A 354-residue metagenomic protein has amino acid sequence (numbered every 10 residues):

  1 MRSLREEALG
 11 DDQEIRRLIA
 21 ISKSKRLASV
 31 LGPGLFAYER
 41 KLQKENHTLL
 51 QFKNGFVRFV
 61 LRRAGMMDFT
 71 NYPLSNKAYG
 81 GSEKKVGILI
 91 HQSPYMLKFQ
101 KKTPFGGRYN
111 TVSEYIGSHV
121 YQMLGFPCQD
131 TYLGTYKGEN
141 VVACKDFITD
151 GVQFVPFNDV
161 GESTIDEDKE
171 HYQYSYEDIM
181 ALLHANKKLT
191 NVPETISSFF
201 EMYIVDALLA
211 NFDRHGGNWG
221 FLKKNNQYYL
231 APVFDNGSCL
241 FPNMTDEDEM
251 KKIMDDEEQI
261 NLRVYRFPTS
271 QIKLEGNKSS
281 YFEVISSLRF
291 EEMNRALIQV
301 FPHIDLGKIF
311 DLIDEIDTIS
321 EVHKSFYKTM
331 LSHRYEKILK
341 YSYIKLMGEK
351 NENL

Functional and structural regions predicted by a protein language model:
M1-I204, L208-A210, F221-L354: Phosphate/dinucleotide-binding and metal-coordinating scaffold of catalytic cores in nucleotide-dependent enzymes
H215-G216: Canonical protein kinase catalytic loop motif
